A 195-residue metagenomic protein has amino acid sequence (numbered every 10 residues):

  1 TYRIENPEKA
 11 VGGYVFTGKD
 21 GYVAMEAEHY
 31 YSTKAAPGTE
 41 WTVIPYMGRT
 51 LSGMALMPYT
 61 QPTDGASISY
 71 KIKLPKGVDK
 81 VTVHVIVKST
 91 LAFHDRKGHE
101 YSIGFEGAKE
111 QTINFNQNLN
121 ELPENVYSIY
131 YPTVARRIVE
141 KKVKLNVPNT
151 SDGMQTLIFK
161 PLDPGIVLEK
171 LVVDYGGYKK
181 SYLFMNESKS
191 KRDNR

Functional and structural regions predicted by a protein language model:
T1-R195: Extracytoplasmic
